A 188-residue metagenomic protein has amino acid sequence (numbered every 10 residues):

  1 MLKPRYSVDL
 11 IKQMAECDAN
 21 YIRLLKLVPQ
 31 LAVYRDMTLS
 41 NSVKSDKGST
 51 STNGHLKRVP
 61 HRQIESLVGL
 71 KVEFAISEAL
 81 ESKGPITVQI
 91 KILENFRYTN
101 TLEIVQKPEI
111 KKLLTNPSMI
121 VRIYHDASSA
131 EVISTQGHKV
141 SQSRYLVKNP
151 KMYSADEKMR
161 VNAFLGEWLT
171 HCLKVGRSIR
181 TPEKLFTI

Functional and structural regions predicted by a protein language model:
M1, R5, L10-C17, Y21 (+3 more regions): Preference for intrinsically disordered or flexible, low-complexity segments and adjacent hinge/connector residues
M1-K83: N-terminal "first-domain core" detector
K3, S7, N100-L102, R144-V147: Glycine-rich, often proline-containing surface loops adjacent to acidic residues and nearby aromatics that form
V8-K12, E16, E109, M152-R160: Conserved aromatic-histidine-acidic binding/catalytic patches
Y21-L24, V28, V72, V88-I92 (+3 more regions): Generic structural hydrophobic/aromatic packing signal, biased to beta-strands
I86-T135, K139-S141: Aromatic- and glycine-enriched beta-alpha-beta binding-site module
T135-I188: Helix-rich interaction surfaces within compact, conserved domain-sized segments that mediate assembly or partner
